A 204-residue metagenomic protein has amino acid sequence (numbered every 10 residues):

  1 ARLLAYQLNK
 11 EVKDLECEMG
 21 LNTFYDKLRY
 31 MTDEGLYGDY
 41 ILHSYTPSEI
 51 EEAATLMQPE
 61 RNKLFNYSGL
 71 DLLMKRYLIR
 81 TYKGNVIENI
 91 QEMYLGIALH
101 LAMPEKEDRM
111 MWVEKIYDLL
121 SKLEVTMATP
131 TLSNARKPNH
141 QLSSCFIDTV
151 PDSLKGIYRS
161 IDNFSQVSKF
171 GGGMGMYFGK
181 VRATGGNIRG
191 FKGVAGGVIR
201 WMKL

Functional and structural regions predicted by a protein language model:
A1-L204: Extended catalytic cores of very large enzyme megasubunits
